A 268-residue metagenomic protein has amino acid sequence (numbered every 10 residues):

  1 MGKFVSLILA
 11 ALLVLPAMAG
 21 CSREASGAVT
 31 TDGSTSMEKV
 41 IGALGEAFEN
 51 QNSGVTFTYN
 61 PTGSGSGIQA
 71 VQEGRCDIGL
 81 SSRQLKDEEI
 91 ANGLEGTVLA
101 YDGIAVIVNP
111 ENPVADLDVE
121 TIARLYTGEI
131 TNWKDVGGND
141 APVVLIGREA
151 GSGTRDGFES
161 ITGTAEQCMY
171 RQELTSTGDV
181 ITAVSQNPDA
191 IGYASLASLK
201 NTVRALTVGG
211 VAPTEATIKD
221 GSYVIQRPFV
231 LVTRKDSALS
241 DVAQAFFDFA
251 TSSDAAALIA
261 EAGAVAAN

Functional and structural regions predicted by a protein language model:
M1-L9: Positively charged n-region of N-terminal signal peptides that target proteins for export
F4, C21-G65, Q69-N268: Exported/periplasmic ABC-transporter solute-binding proteins
P16-G20: C-terminal motif of bacterial Sec signal peptides marking the signal peptidase cleavage site
